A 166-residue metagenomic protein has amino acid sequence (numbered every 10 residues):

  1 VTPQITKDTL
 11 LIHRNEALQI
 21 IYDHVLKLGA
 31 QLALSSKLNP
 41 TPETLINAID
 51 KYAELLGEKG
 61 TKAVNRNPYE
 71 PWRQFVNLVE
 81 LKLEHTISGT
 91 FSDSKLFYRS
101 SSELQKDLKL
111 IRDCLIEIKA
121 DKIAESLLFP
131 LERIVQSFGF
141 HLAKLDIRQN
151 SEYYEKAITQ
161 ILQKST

Functional and structural regions predicted by a protein language model:
T2-L28: Extended active-site and interfacial segments that coordinate phosphate-rich ligands in large catalytic machineries
A30-T166: Extended, charge-enriched "interface" segments that sit outside catalytic cores
